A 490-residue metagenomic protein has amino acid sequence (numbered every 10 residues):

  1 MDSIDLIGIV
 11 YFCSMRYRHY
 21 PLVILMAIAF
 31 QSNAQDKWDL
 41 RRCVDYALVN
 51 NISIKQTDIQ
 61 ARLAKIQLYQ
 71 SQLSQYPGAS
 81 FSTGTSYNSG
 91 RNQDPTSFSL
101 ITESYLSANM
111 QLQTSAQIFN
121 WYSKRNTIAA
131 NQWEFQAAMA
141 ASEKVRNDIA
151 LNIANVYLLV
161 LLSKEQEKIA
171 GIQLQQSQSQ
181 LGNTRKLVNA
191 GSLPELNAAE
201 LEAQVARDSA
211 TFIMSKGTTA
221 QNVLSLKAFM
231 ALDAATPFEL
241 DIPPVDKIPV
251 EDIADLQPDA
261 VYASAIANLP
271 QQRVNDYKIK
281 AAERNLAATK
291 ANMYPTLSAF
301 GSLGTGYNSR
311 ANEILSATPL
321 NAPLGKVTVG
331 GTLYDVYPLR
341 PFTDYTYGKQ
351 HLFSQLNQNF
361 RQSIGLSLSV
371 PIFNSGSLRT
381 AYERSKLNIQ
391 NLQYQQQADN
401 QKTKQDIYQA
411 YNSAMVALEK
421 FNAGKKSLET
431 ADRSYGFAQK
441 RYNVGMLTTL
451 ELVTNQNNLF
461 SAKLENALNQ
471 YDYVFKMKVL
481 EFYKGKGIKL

Functional and structural regions predicted by a protein language model:
M1-L40, L48-N51, I488-L490: Bacterial Sec-dependent N-terminal signal peptides
N33-G84, G90, A234, D241-N285 (+2 more regions): Bacterial Sec-pathway N-terminal export signals of envelope proteins
K55-I59, Q72-L73, S104, I118-R146 (+6 more regions): Sec/SRP-type N-terminal targeting helices
I59, L73, A210-L232, K425-K486: Short segments within alpha-helical structural elements
Y69, Q113, N285-A288, S367: Outer-membrane beta-barrel architecture
S82-A116, P244-I253, F300-V370: Small/polar, glycine/serine/threonine/aspartate-rich low-complexity segments that form flexible
Q111-Q113, Y157, Y262, G365-S367 (+1 more regions): Membrane-embedded beta-strand positions in outer-membrane beta-barrel channels/transporters
D148-S264, S413, A417, N458-L459 (+1 more regions): Periplasmic alpha-helical coiled-coil/stalk elements that build and connect Gram-negative outer-membrane
